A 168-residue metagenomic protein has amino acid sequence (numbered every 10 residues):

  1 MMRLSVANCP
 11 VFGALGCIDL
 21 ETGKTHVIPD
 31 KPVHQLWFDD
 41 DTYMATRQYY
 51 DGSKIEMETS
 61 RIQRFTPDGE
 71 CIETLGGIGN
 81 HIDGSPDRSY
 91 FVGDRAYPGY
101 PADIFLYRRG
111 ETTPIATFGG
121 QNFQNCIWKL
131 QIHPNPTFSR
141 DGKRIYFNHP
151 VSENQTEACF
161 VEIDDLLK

Functional and structural regions predicted by a protein language model:
M1-R3, H34-T46, I82-F91, Y97-P98 (+1 more regions): Blade-terminus and WD-like Trp-Asp/Gly-His loop motifs, strongest in beta-propeller folds
M1-S60: Beta-propeller domains
P10-G16, G52-Q63, G99-F105, E153-E162: Structural motif
D19-G23, T66-D68, R108-E111, D164: Short loop/turn segments that connect beta-strands within beta-propeller blades
V27, K54-E56, E73-T74, Y100-F105 (+3 more regions): Extended hydrophobic-aromatic, low-complexity segments
D30-H34, E73-S85, E111-F138: Conserved blade-ending motifs and adjacent loop-strand segments that build the rim/top face of beta-propeller domains
T59-S60, I72-P114: Loop/turn-rich, solvent-exposed surfaces of beta-rich toroidal or solenoidal domains
I132-K168: Blade-level signature of beta-propeller repeat domains, shared across WD40, Kelch, NHL, RCC1 and BNR/Asp-box propellers
